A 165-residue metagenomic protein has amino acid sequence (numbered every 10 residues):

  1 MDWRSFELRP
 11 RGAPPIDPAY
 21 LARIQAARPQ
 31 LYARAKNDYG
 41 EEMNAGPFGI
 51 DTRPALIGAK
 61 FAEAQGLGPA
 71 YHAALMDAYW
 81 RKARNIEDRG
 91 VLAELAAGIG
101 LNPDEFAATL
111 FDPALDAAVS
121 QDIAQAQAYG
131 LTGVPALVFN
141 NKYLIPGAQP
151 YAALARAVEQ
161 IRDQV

Functional and structural regions predicted by a protein language model:
M1-K82: Structural alpha/beta surface segment adjacent to cysteine/selenocysteine redox centers across thiol/disulfide enzymes
W3, A22-R23, K60, A70 (+1 more regions): C-terminal cap of thioredoxin/glutaredoxin-like
